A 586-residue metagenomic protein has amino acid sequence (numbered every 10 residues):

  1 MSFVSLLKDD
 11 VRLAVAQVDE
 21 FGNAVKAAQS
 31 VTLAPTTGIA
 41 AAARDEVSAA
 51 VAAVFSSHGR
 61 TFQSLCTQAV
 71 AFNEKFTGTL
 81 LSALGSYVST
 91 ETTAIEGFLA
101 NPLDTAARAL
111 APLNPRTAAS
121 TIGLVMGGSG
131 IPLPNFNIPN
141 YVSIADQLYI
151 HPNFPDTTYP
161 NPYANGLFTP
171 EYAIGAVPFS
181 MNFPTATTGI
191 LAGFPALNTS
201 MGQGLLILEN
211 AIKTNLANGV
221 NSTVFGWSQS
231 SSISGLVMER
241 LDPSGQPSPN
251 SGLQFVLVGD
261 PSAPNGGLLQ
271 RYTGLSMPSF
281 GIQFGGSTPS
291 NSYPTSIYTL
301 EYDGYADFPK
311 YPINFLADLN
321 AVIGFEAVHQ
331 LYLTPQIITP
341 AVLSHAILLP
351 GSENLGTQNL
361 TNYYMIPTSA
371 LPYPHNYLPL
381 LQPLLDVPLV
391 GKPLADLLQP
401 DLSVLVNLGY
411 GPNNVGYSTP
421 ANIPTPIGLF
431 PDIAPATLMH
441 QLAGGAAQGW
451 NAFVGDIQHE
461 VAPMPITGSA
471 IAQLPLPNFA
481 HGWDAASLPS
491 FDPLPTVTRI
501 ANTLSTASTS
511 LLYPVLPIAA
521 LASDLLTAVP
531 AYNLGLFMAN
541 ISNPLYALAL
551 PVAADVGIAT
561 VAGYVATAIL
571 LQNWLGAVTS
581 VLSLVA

Functional and structural regions predicted by a protein language model:
M1-A586: A glycine-centric feature that highlights glycine-enriched low-complexity/repetitive segments and conserved glycine
